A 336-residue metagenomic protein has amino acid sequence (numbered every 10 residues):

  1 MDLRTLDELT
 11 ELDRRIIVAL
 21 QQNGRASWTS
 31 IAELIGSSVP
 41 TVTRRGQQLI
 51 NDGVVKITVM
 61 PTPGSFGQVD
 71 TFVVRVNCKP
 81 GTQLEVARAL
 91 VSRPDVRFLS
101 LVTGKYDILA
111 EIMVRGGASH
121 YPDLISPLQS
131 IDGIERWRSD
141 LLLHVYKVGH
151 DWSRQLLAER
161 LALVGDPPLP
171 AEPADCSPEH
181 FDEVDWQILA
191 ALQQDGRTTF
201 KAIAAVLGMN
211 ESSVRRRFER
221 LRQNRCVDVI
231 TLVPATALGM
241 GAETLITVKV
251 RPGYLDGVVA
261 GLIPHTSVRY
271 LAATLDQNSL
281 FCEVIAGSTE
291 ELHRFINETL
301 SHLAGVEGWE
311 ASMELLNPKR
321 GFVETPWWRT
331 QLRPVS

Functional and structural regions predicted by a protein language model:
M1-S336: A compositional/biophysical signature of low hydrophobicity enriched in polar/charged and small residues
